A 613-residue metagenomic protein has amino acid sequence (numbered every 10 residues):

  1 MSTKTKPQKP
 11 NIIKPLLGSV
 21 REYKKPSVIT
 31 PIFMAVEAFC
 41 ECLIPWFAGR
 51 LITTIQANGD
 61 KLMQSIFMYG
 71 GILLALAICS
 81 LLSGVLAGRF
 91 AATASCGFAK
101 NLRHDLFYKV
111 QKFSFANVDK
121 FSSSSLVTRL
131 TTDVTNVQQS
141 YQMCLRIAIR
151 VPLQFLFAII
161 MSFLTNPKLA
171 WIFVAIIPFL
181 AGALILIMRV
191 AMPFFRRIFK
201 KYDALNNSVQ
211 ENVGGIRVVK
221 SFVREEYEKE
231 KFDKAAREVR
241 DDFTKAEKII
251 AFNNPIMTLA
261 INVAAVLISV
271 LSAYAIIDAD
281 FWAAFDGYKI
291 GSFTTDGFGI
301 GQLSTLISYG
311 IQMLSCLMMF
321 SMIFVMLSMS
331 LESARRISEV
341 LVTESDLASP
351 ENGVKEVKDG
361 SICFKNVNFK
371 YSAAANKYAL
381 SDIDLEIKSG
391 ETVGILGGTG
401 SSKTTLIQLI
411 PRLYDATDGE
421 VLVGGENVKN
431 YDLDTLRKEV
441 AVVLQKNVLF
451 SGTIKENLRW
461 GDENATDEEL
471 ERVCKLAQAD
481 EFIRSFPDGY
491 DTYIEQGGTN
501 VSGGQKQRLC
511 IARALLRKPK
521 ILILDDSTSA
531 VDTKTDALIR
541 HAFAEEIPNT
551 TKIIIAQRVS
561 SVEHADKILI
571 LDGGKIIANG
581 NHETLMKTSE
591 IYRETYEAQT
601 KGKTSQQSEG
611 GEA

Functional and structural regions predicted by a protein language model:
M1-E41, A48, I55-L73, A87-A91 (+11 more regions): Membrane-integrated ABC transporters
S2-P7, C96, H104-T128, T132-V134 (+6 more regions): Short intracellular "coupling" helices and adjacent cytoplasmic loop segments at the cytosolic face of multi-pass
K9, I32-F33, C40-T53, L76-S123 (+11 more regions): Juxtamembrane helix-loop junctions of ABC transporter transmembrane domains
R21-K25, K112-A116, T132-L145, I149 (+6 more regions): An intracellular "coupling" helix at the cytosolic face of ABC transporter transmembrane type-1 domains
E22, P26-E37, R50, L82 (+3 more regions): Transmembrane helices of ABC transporter permease
P26-S27, L76-S95, R146-L153, V174-K201 (+4 more regions): Alpha-helical transmembrane segments of multi-pass membrane proteins
L62, G71, M161-A175, K245-R336 (+1 more regions): Helix-loop-helix
K355-A613: ABC-type nucleotide-binding domain
